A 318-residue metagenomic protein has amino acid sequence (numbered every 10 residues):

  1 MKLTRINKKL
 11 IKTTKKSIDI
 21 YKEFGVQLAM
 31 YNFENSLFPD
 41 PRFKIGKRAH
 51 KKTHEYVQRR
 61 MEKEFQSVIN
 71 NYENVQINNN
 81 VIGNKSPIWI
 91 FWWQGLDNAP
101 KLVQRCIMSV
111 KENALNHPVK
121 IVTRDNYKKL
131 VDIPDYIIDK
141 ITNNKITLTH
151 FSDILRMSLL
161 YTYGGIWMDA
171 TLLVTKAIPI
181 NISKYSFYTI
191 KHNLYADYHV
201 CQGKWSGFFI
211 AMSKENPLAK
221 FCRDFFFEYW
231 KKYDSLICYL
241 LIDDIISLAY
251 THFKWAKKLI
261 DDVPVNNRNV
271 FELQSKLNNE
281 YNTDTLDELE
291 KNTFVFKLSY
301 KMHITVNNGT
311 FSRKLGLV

Functional and structural regions predicted by a protein language model:
M1-S152, L172-V318: Glycosyltransferase-associated regions of secretory-pathway enzymes, highlighting luminal stem/catalytic domains
D153-Y163: Small-residue hinge/turn detector
Y163, M168-A170: Active-site acidic Asp-centered loop
